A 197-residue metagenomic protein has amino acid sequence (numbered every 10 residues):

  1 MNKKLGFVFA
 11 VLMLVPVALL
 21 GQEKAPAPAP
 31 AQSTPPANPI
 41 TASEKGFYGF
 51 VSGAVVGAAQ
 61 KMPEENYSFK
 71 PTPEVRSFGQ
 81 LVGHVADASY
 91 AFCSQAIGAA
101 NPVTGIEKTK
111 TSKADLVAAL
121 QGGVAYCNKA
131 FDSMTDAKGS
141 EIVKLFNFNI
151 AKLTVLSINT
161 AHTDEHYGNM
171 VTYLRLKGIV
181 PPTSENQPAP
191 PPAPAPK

Functional and structural regions predicted by a protein language model:
M1-K3: N-terminal secretory signal peptides that target proteins for export/translocation
G6-A18: Bacterial N-terminal signal peptides
L19-E23: Boundary at the C-terminal end of the N-terminal hydrophobic targeting segment
A27-A42: N-terminal low-complexity, Pro/Thr/Ser-rich intrinsically disordered segments that act as propeptides or flexible
K45-V56, N66-G105, K144-K197: Short, contiguous alpha-helical
F47, K110-K144, I150-H166: Acidic/histidine-rich alpha-helical segments that form the ligand environment of transition-metal centers
A54, A58-A59, C93, G123-F131: Well-ordered alpha-helical scaffold segments within catalytic/enzyme domains
